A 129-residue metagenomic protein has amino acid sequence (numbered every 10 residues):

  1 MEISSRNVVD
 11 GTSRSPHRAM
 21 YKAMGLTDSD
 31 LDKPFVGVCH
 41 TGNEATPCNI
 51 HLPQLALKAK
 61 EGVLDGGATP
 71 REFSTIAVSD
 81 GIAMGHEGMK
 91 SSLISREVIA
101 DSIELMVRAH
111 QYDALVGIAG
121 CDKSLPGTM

Functional and structural regions predicted by a protein language model:
M1-M129: Metallocofactor- and cofactor-centric catalytic cores in central/energy metabolism, strongly enriched
